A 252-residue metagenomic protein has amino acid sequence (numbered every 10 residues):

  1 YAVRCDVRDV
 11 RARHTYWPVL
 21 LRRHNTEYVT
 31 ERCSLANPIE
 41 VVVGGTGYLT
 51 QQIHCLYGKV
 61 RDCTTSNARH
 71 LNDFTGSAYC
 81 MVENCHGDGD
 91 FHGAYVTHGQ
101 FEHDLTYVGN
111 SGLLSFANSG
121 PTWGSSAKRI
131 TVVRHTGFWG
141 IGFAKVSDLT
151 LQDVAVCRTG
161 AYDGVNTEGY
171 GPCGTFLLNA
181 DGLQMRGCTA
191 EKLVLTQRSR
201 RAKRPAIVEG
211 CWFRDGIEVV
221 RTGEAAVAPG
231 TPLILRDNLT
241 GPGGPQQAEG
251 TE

Functional and structural regions predicted by a protein language model:
Y1-E252: Extracellular parallel beta-helix/beta-solenoid repeat domains
